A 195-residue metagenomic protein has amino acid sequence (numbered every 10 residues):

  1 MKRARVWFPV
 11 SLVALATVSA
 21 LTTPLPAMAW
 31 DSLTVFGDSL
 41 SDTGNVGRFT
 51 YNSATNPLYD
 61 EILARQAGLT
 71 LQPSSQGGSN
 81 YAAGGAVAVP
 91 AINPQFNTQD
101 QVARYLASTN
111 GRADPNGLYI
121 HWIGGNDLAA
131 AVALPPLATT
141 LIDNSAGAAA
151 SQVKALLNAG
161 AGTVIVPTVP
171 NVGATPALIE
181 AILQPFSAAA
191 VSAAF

Functional and structural regions predicted by a protein language model:
K2-R3, W7, V13-F195: Conserved active-site regions of diverse hydrolases
